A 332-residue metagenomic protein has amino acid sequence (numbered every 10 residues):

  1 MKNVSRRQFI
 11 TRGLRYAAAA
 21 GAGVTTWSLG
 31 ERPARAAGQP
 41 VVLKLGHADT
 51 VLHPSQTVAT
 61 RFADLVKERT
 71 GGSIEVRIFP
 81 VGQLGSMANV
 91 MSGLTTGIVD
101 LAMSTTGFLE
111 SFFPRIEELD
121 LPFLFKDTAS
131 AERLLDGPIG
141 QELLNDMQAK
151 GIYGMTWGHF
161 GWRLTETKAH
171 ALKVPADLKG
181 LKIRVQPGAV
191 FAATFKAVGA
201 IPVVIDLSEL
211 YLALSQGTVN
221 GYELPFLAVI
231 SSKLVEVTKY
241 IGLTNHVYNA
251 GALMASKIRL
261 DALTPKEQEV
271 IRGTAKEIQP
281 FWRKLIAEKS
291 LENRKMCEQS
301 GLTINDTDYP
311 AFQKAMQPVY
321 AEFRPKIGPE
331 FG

Functional and structural regions predicted by a protein language model:
K2-S130, P138-Q141, N145-G332: N-terminal secretory/targeting leader peptides
